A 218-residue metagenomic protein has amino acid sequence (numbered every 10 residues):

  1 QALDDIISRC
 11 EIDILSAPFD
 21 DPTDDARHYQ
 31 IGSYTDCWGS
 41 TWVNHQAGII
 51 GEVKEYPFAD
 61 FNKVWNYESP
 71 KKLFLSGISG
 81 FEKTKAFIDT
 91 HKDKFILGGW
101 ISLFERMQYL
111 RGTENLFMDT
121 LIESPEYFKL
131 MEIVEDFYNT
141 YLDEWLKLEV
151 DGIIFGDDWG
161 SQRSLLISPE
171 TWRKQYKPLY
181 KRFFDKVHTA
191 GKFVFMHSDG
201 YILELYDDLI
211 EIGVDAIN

Functional and structural regions predicted by a protein language model:
Q1-A2, T35, N44, N62 (+1 more regions): Active-site loop segments of alpha/beta catalytic cores
A2-F19, E144-V150: Catalytic domains of carbohydrate-active enzymes, especially glycoside hydrolases
I7, E55-V64: Active-site-proximal helix-loop elements at catalytic-domain edges
S16-S33: Short acidic, Pro/Gly- and aromatic-enriched capping/linker segments at domain boundaries
H45-Q46, I50-P57: Long, mid-chain structured domain cores
